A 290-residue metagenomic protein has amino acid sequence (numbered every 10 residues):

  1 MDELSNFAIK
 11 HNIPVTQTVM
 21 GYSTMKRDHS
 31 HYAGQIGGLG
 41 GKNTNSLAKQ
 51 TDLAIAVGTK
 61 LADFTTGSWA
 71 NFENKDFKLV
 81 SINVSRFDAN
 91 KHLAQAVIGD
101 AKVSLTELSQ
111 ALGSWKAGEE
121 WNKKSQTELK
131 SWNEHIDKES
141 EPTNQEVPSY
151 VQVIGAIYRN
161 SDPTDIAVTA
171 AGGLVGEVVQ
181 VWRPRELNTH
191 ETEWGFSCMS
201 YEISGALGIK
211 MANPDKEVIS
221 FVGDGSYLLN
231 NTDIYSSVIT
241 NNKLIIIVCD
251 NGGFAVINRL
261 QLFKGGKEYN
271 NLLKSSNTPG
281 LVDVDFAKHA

Functional and structural regions predicted by a protein language model:
M1-V80, R185-K216, L228-T232, F263 (+1 more regions): Glycine-rich, anion-gripping cofactor-binding loops and their flanking helix/strand elements in enzyme active sites
E3-F7, H11, Y32, G40-Q50 (+14 more regions): General structural feature for long, well-ordered alpha-helical segments within catalytic domains of soluble enzymes
L4, L129-S204, I209, D215: Active-site diphosphate/adenylate-binding microenvironment
F7-P14, T18, A54, S85 (+8 more regions): Change "in soluble alpha/beta enzymes" to "in soluble alpha/beta proteins
Q17, A56, S81, A167-T169 (+2 more regions): Structural beta-sheet core signal
M20-Y22, T59-A62, S85-R86, G172-L174 (+2 more regions): Short glycine-rich anion-binding loops that position phosphate/pyrophosphate groups of nucleotides and phosphorylated
G38, Q50, A89-N90, V97-I98 (+2 more regions): Thiamine diphosphate
V80-A171: Phosphate/pyrophosphate-binding active-site segments
